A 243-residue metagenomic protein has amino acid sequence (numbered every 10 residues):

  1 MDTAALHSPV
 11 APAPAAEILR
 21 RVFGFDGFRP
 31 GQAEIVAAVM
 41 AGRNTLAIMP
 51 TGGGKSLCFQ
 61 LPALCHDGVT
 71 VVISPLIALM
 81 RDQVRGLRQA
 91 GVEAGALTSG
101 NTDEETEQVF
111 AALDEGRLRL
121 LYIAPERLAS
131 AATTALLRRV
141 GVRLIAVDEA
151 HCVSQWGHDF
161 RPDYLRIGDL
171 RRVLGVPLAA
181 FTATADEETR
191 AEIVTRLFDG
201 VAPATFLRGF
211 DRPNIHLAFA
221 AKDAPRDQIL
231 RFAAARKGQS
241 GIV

Functional and structural regions predicted by a protein language model:
A5-P50: Conserved pre-motif I regulatory segment
A16, T70-V72, I77-S130, P203-F206: Conserved nucleic-acid-binding Ia/Ib motif block in the N-terminal RecA-like helicase ATPase lobe
A41-A47, G68-V69, R117-R119, V176-P177 (+1 more regions): Pre-Walker A (Motif I) flank of P-loop NTPase domains
G42-L61, V72-I73: Walker A/P-loop
G53-S56, Q60, N101-L144, C152-H158: Conserved helix/coil segment N-terminal to the catalytic DExD/H
T70-M80, T189, A235-V243: Conserved strand-helix element at the start of the C-terminal RecA-like helicase core
R138-L144, H151-R208, R226: Post-DEXD/H (motif II) to motif III coupling segment of the RecA-like Helicase ATP-binding lobe
H216-V243: Conserved interdomain hinge at the start of the Helicase C-terminal
